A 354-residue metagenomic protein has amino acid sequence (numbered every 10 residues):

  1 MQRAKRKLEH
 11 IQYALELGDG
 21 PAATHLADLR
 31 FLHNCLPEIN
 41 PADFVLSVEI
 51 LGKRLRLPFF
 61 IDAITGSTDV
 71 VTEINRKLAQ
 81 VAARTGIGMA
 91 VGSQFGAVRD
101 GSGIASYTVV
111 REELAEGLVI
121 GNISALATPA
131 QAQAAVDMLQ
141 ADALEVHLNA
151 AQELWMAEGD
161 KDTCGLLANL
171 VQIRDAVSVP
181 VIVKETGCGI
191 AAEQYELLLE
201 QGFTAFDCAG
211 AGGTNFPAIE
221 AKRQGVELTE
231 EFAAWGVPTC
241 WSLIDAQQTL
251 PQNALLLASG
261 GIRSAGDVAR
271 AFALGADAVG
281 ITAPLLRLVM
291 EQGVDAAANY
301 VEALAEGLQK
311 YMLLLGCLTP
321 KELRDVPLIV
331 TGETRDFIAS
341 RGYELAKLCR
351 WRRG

Functional and structural regions predicted by a protein language model:
M1-L51, L55, I329-R353: An N-cap/entry alpha-helix motif that binds or orients negatively charged groups
I50-D100: Active-site cofactor/substrate anionic-group-binding motifs, chiefly glycine- and Lys/Arg-rich phosphate-binding loops
F59-D62, I87-S93, L118-I123, V146 (+4 more regions): Hydrophobic faces of well-ordered beta-strands that scaffold small-molecule active sites in alpha/beta enzyme cores
I61, A82, L144, F206 (+2 more regions): Conserved, mostly hydrophobic/aromatic
V71-A79, A127-D137, I190-E193, S264-A265: Short, acidic/polar
E112-T128: A glycine-rich helix N-cap at a beta->alpha junction
G165-E291: Glycine-rich phosphate/ribose-binding loops and adjacent secondary-structure elements that form binding surfaces
D267-A269, A273-E322: Shared catalytic-loop signature of beta/alpha-barrel
